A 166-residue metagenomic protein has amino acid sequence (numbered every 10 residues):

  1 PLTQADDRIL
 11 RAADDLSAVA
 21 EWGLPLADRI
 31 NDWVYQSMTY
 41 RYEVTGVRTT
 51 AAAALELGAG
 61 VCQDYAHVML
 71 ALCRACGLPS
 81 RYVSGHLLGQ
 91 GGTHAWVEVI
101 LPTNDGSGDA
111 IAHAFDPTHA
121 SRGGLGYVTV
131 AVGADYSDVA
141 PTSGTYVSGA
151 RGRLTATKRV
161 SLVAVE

Functional and structural regions predicted by a protein language model:
P1-G60, Y136, S148-E166: Secondary-structure boundary elements
D32, D64-R151: Hydrophobic/aromatic-rich core segments of domains that either
